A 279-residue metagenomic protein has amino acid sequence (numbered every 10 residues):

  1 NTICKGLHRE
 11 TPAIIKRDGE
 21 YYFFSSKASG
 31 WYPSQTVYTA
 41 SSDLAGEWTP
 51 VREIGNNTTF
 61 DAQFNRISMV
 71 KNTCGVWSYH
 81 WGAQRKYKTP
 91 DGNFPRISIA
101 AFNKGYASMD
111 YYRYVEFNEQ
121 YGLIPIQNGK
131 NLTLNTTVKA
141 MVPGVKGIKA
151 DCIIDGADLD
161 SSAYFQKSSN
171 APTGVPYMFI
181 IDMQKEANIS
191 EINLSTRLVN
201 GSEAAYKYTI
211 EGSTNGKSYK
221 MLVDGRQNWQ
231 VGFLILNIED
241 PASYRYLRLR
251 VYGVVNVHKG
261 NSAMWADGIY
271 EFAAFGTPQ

Functional and structural regions predicted by a protein language model:
N1-L7, Y38-F60, M109-Y112, M221-D224: Blade-edge beta-strand/turn elements of extracellular beta-propeller and related beta-sheet repeat scaffolds
C4, P12-A28, P50-V51, G75-Y87 (+1 more regions): Hydrophobic core segments of beta-strands in well-ordered, beta-rich domains
L7-G19, F60-T73, W77, Y106-A107: Beta-rich, blade/repeat-based domains predominating in secreted/periplasmic proteins but also intracellular
A28-W31, K86-P90, V199-N200, N256: Short glycine/acidic-enriched loop and turn motifs that connect beta-strands
Y32-T39, P90-I99: Structural motif
P95-N135: Catalytic cores of secreted or luminal carbohydrate-active enzymes
Q120-D158: Predominantly extracellular/luminal regions of secreted and cell-surface proteins, especially disulfide-bonded
D158-M221, Q227-Q279: Aromatic, loop-rich ligand-recognition surfaces of beta-strand-rich domains
